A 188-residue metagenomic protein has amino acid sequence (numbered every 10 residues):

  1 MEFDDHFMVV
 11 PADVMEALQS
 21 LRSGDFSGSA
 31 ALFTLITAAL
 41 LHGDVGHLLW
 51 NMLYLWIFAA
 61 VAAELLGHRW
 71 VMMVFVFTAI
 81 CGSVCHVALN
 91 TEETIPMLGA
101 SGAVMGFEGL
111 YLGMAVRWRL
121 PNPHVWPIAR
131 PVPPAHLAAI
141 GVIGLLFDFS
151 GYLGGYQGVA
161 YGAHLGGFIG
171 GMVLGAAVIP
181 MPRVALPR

Functional and structural regions predicted by a protein language model:
M1-R188: A detector for small-residue-rich transmembrane helices and their helix-helix packing motifs
